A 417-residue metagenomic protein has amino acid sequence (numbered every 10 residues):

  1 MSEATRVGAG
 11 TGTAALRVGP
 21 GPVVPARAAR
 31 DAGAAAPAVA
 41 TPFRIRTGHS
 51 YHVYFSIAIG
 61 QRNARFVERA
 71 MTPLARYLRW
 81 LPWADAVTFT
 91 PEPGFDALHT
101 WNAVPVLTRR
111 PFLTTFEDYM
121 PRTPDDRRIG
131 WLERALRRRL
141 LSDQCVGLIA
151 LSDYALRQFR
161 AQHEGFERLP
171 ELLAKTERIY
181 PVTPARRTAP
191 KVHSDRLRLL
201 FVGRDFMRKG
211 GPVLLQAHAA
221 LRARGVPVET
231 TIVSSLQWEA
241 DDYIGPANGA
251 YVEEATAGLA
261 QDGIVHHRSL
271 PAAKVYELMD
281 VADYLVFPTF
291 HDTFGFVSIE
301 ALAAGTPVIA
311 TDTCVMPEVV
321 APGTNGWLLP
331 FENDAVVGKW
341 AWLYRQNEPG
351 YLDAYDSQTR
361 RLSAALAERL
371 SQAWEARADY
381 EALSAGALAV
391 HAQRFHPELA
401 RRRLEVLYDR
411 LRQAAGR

Functional and structural regions predicted by a protein language model:
V87-F89, I129-A150, A255: Membrane-proximal helix-turn-helix segments that form the acceptor-binding/catalytic region of lipid-linked
S142-K175: A short, active-site helix/loop in glycosyltransferases that binds the activated sugar's phosphate group
I149, R187-K209, V213-R222, T230-T231 (+1 more regions): Conserved donor-binding/catalytic core segment of Leloir-type glycosyltransferases
S234-L236, Y243-A273: Nucleotide-activated donor-binding/catalytic signature segment of Leloir-type glycosyltransferases, i.e., the conserved
S269, E277-A282: Short alpha-helical donor nucleotide-sugar binding micro-motif in glycosyltransferases
F290: Aromatic "clamp/platform" in nucleotide-sugar-dependent glycosyltransferases that forms part of the donor/acceptor
P307-A310, V320, W327-L328: Short hydrophobic beta-strand element within catalytic cores of glycosyltransferases and related nucleotide-activated
D353-R369, W374-D409: A charged, aromatic-enriched C-terminal amphipathic alpha-helix characteristic of glycosyltransferases across folds
